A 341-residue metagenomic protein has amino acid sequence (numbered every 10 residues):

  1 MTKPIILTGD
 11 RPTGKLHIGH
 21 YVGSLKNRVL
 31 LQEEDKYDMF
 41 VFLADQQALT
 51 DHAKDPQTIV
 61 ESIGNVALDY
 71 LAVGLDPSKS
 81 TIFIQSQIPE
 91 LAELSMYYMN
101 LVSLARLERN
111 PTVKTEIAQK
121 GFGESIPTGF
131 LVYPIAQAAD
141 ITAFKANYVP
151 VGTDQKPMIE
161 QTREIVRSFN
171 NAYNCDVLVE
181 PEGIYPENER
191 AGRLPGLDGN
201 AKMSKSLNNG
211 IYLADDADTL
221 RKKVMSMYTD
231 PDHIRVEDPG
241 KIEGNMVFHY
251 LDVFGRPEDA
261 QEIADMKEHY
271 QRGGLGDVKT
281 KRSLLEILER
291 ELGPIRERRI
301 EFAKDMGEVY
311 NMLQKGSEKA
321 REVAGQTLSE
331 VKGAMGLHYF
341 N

Functional and structural regions predicted by a protein language model:
T2-A139, R296, I300: N-terminal Rossmann-like or analogous alpha/beta NTP/dinucleotide-binding catalytic cores that position adenine
P12, T50, K54, V149 (+3 more regions): Short coil/turn segments at secondary-structure junctions
L16-V22, F40, D55-I59, S78 (+6 more regions): Structured ligand/cofactor/substrate-binding pocket environments in proteins
S24, R28, V66, M158 (+2 more regions): Alpha-helical packing segments of well-folded alpha/beta enzyme cores
L49-H52, F144-N147, K202-M203: Active-site-proximal beta-alpha loop/turn segments in soluble metabolic enzymes
R109-N110, A146-N147, S206: A short secondary-structure junction signal
R163-N341: Conserved nucleotide- and phosphate/pyrophosphate-binding catalytic cores in adenylate/nucleotidyl-handling enzymes
